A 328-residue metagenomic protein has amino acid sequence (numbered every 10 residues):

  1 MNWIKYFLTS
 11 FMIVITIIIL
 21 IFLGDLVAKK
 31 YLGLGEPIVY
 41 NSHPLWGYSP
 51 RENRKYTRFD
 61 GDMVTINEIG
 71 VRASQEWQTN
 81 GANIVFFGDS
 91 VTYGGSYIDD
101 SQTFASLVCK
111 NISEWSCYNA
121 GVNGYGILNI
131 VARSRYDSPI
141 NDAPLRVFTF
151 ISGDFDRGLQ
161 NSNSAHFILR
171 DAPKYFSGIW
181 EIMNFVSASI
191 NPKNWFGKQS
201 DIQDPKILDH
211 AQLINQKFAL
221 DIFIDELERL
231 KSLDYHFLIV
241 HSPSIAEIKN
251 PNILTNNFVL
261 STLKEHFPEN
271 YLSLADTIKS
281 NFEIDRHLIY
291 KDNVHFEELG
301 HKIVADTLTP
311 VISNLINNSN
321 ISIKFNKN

Functional and structural regions predicted by a protein language model:
T9-D25: Hydrophobic membrane-insertion alpha-helices, especially the h-region of bacterial N-terminal signal peptides
K29-K110, I278-F282: Membrane/wall-proximal cationic-aromatic binding patches
V85, G94-Y175: Conserved SGNH/GDSL esterase-like catalytic core that processes O-acyl groups on lipids and polysaccharides
V91-Y97, N119-A120, L213-Q216, Y290-V294: Second-shell loop/turn segments in exported
I127, V131, L220, I224 (+1 more regions): Short, amphipathic alpha-helical "lid/cap" segments that border enzyme active or binding sites
I151-T262, L274-R286, F325: Serine-dependent acyl-ester chemistry module
A246-N328: Catalytic His-Asp segment of secreted/periplasmic serine-dependent ester chemistry enzymes
